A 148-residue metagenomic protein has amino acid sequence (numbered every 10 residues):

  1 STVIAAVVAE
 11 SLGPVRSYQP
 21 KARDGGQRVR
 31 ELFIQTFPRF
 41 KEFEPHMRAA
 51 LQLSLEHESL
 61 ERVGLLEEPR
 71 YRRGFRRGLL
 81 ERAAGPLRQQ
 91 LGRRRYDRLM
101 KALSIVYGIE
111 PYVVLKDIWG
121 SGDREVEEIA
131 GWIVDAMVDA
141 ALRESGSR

Functional and structural regions predicted by a protein language model:
T2-Q35: Amphipathic alpha-helical linker/stalk segments
E10, P14, R39, F43 (+2 more regions): Phosphate/oxyanion-binding loops and surfaces in catalytic or ligand/nucleic-acid-binding neighborhoods
L12-G13, E56, D135: Residue-level marker of structural boundaries
P38, E42-P45, A49, S59-K101 (+1 more regions): Amphipathic alpha-helical packing segments from all-alpha helical-bundle domains
A50-E58, I118: Secondary-structure edge/capping motif, primarily at the C-terminal ends of alpha-helices and the immediately following
M100-S121, A136-G146: Amphipathic C-terminal alpha-helical segment
